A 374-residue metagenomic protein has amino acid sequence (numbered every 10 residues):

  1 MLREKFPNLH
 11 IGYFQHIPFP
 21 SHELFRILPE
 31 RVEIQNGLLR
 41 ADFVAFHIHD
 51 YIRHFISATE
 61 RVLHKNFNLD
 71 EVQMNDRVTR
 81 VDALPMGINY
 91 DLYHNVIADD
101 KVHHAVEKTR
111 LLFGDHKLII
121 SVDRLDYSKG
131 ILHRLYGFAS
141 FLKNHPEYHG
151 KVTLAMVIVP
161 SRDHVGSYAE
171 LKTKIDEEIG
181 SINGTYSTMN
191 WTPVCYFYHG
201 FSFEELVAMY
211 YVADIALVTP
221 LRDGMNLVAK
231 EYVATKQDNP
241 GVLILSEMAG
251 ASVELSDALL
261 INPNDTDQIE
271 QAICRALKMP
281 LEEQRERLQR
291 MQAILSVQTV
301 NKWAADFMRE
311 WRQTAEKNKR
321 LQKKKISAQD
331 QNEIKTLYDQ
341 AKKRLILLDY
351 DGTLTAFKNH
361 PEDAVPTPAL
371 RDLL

Functional and structural regions predicted by a protein language model:
M1-K325: Catalytic cores of carbohydrate-active enzymes across secretory and cytosolic contexts
L111-L112, E147, Y338-Q340, I346: Short glycine/proline-enriched loop/turn "hinge" motifs that connect secondary-structure elements and lie
K319-Q340: N- or domain-start disorder-to-order transition segments that initiate the globular core
D339-E362: Asp-based phosphoryl-transfer active-site loop
H360-L374: Short, acidic loop-to-helix structural element flanking the phosphoryl-transfer center in phosphate-processing enzymes
